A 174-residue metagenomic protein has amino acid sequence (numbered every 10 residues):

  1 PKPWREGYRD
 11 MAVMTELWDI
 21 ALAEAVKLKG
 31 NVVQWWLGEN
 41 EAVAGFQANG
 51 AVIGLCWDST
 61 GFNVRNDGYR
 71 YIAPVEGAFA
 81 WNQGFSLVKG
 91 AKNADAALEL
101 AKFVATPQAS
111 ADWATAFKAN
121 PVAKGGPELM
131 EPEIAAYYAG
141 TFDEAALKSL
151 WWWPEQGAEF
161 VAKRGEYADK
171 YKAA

Functional and structural regions predicted by a protein language model:
P1-I72: Ligand-binding pocket segment of bilobal, Venus flytrap-like solute-binding proteins
V13, L17, Q34-G38, F79 (+2 more regions): Extracytoplasmic/periplasmic, Sec-exported soluble proteins
L22-V26, V43, Q47, L98-A105 (+3 more regions): Non-transmembrane alpha-helical segments in soluble domains of secreted/periplasmic/extracellular proteins
E24-L28, G68-A91: Periplasmic-binding protein-like
A44, E144-A174: Conserved C-terminal helix/tail region of periplasmic/extracytoplasmic solute-binding proteins
F79, V88-K148: Mature extracytoplasmic/periplasmic domains
